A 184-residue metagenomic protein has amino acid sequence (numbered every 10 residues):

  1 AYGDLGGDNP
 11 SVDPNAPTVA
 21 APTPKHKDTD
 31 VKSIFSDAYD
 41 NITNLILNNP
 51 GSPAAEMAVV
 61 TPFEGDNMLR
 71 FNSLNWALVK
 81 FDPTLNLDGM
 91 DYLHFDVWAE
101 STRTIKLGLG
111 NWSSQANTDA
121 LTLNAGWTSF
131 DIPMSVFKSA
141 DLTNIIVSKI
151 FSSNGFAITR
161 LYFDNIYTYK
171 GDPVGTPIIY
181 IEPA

Functional and structural regions predicted by a protein language model:
A1-A184: Beta-rich carbohydrate-recognition modules and glycan-binding surfaces
